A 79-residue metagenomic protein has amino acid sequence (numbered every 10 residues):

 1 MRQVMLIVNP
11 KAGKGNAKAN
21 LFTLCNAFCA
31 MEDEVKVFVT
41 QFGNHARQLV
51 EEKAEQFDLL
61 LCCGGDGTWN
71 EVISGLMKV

Functional and structural regions predicted by a protein language model:
M1-C63, N70: ATP/NTP phosphate-donor binding region
T68-V79: Short Gly/Thr/Asp-enriched flexible loops that form oxyanion-binding sites at enzyme active sites
